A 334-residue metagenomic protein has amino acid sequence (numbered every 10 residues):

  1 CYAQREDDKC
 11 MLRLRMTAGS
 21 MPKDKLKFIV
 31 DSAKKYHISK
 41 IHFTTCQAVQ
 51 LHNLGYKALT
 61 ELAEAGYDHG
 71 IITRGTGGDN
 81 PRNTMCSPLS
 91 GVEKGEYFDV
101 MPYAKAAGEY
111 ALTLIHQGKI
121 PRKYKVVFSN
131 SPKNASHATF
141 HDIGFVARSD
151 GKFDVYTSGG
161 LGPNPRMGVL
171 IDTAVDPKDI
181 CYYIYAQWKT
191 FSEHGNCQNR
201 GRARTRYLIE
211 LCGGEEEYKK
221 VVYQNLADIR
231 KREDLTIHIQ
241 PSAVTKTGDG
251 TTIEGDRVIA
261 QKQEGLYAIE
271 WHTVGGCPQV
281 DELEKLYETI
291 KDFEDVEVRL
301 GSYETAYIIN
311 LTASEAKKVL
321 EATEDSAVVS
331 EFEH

Functional and structural regions predicted by a protein language model:
C1-H334: Peripheral terminal and linker regions in Fe-S/redox and tRNA-modifying enzymes
